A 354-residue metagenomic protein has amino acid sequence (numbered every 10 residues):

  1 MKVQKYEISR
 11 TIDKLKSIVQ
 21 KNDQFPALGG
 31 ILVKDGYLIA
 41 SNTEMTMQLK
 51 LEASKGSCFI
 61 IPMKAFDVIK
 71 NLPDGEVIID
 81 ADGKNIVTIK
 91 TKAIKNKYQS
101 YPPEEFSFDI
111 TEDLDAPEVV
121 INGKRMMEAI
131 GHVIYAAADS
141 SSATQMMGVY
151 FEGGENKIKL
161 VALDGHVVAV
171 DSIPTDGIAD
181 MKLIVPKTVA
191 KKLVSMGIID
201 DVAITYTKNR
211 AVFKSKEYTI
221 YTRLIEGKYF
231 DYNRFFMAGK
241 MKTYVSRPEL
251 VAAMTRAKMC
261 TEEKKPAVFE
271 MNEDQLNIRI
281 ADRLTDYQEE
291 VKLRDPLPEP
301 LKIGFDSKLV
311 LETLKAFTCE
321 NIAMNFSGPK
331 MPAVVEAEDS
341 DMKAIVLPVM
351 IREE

Functional and structural regions predicted by a protein language model:
M1-E354: Structural preference for solvent-exposed beta-strand-turn elements and adjacent flexible terminal/loop segments within
